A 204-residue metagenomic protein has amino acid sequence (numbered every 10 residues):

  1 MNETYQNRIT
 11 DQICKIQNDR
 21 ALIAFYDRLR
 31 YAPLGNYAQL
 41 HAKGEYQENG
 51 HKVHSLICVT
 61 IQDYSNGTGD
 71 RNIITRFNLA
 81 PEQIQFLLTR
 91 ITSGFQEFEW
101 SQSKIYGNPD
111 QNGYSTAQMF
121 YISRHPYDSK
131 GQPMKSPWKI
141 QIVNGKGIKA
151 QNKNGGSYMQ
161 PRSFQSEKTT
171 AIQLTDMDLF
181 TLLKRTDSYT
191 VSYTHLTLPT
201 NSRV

Functional and structural regions predicted by a protein language model:
N2-G44: An N-terminus-focused feature that recognizes amino-terminal "leader" regions
E48-N66: A short, structured beta-strand/loop element
D63-F77, S163-T169: A cross-kingdom feature marking solvent-exposed beta-strand/loop segments within repeated, beta-rich binding/scaffold
T75-E97: Compact, well-ordered interaction domains used in eukaryotic information-processing assemblies
S93, N108-K168: Short, solvent-exposed interaction modules
E99-N108: Negatively charged, low-complexity tracts enriched in Asp/Glu with abundant Ser/Thr
P161-Q173, D178-Y189: Charged, low-complexity intrinsically disordered segments and flexible loops
T194-T200: Conserved small/polar residues in nucleotide/adenosyl-binding loops
